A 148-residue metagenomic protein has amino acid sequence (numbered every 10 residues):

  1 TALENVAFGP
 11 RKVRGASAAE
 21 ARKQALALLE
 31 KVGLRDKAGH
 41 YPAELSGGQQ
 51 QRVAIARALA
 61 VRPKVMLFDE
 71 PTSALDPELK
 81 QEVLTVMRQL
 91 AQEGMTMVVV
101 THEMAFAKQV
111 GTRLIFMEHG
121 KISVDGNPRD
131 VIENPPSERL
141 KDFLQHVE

Functional and structural regions predicted by a protein language model:
Y41-L45, Q49: Conserved ABC ATPase signature
A60-K64: A short, proline-enriched helix->beta-strand linker immediately N-terminal to the Walker B motif in ABC-type P-loop
M66-D69: Catalytic Walker B motif of ABC-type/P-loop ATPase nucleotide-binding domains
P77-L79: Helix N-cap at the start of a conserved alpha-helix in ABC-type nucleotide-binding domains
T101-H102: H-loop/switch region of ABC-family ATPase nucleotide-binding domains
A107-Q109: A short, surface-exposed alpha-helical micro-motif characterized by mixed small hydrophobic and charged/polar residues
